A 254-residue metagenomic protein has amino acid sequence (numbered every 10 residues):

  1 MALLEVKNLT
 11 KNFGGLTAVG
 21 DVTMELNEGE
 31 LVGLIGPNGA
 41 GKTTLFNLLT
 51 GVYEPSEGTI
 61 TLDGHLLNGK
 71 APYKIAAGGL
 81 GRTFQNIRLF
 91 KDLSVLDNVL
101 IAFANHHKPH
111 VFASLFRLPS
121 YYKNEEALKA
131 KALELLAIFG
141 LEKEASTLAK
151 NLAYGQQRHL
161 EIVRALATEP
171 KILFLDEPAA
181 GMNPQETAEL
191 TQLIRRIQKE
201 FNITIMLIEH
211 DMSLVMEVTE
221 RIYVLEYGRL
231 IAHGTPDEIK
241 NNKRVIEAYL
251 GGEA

Functional and structural regions predicted by a protein language model:
A2-A254: Glycine-rich phosphate-binding loops of nucleotide-dependent enzymes
